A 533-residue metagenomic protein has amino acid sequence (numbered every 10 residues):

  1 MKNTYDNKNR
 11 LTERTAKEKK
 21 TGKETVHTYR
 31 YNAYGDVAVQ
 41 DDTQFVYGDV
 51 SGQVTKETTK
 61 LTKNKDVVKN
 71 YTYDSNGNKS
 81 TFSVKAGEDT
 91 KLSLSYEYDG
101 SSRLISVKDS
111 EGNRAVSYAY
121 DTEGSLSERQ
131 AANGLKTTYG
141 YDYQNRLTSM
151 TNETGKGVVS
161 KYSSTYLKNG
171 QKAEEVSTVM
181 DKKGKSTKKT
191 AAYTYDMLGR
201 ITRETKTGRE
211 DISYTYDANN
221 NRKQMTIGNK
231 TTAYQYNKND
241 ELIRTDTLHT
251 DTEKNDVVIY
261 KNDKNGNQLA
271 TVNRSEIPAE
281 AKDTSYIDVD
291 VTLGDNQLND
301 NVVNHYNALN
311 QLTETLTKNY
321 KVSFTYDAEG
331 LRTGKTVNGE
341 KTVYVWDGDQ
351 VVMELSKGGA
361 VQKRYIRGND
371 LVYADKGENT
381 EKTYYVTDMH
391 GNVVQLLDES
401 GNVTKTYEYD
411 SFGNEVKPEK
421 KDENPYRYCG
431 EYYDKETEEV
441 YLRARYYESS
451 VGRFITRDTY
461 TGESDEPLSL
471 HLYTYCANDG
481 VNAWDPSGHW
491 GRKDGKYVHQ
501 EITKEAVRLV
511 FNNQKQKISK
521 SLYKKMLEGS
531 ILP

Functional and structural regions predicted by a protein language model:
M1-N3, N7, E13-T21, H27-Y29 (+24 more regions): Beta-turn initiation residues at beta-strand->coil junctions
N3, Y29, F45-V46, Y71 (+19 more regions): A residue-level detector for well-ordered beta-strand positions
Y5, L11, Y29-Y31, V37 (+17 more regions): Fold-core signature of tandem repeat domains
N9, G35, S51-G52, G77 (+16 more regions): Glycine-biased flexible loop/turn sites that connect beta-strands or occur in inter-domain linkers
D49, S95-Y96, G100, A218 (+8 more regions): A motif-centric feature for acidic-aromatic and gly/ser/thr-rich catalytic loops and repeats
R332, L396, N414-V416, E448-I455 (+1 more regions): Short, low-complexity export/processing leader segments characterized by acidic and small residues
E463-L468: Short linker/helix segments within small regulatory modules
G491-P533: N-terminal, motif-rich segments that launch catalysis or mediate targeting to/interaction with membranes, typified by
